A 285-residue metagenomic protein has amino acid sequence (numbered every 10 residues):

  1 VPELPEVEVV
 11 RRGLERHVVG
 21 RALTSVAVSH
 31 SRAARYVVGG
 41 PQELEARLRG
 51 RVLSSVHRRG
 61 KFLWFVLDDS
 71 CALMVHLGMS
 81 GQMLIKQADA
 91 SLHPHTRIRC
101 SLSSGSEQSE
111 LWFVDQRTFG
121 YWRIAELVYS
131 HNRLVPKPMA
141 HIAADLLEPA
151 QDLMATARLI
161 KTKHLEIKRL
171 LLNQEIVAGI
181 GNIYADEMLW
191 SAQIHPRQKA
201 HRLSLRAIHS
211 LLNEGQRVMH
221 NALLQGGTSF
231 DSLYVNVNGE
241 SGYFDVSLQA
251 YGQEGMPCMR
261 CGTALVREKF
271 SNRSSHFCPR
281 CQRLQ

Functional and structural regions predicted by a protein language model:
V1-W122, P257, R273-Q285: A cross-family signal for N-terminal binding/gating loops and helix N-caps that shape access to the active site
P2-P5, A143, P196: Proline-rich low-complexity regions
E3-E6, V10, V19, G40 (+5 more regions): Alpha-helical structural motif
E3-E8, E15, E43-E45, D68-D69 (+11 more regions): Glutamate identity and glutamate-enriched acidic tracts
T24-L44, H57, F62, A155-Q285: Basic, nucleic-acid-binding surfaces and adjacent catalytic neighborhoods in DNA/RNA-processing proteins
L73-G179, Y184-S191: Phosphate/anion-contacting hairpin/loop surfaces
